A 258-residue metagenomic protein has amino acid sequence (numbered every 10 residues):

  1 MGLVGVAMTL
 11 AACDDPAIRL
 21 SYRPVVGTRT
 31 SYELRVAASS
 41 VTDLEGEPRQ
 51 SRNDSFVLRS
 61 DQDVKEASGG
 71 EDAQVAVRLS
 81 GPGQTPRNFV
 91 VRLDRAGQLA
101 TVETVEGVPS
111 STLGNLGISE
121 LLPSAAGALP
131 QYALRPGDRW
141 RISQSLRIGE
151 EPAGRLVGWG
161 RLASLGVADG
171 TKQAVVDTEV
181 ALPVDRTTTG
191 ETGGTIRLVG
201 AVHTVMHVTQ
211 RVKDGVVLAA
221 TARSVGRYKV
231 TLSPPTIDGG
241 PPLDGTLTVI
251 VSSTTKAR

Functional and structural regions predicted by a protein language model:
M1-A11: Sec-dependent bacterial lipoprotein signal peptides
C13-R258: Signature of exported/secreted
